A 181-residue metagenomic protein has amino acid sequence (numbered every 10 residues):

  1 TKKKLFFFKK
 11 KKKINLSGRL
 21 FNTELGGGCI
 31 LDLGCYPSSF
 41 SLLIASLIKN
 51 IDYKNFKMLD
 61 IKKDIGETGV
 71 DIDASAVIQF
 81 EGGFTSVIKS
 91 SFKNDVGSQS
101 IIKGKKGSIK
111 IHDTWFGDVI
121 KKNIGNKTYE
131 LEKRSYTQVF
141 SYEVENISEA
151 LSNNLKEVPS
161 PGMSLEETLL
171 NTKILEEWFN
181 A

Functional and structural regions predicted by a protein language model:
T1-F56: Predominantly a Rossmann-like dinucleotide-binding segment in NAD(P)-dependent oxidoreductases
E24-L31, Y129-Q138: A short glycine-threonine-serine/GTX helix/turn-capping micro-motif
L33-Y36, Y142, E166, L170: A generic structural signal for residues located within well-ordered alpha-helices of large catalytic or ligand-binding
S39-G117, E145-L155: Contiguous beta-strand/loop segments that form the cofactor/metal-binding neighborhood of enzyme cores
E81, N146-A181: C-terminal helix-rich "cap/oligomerization" subdomain common to oxidoreductases
E132-E145, M163: Active-site loop of classical SDR/Rossmann-like NAD(P)-dependent oxidoreductases, centered on the catalytic Tyr-X3-Lys
